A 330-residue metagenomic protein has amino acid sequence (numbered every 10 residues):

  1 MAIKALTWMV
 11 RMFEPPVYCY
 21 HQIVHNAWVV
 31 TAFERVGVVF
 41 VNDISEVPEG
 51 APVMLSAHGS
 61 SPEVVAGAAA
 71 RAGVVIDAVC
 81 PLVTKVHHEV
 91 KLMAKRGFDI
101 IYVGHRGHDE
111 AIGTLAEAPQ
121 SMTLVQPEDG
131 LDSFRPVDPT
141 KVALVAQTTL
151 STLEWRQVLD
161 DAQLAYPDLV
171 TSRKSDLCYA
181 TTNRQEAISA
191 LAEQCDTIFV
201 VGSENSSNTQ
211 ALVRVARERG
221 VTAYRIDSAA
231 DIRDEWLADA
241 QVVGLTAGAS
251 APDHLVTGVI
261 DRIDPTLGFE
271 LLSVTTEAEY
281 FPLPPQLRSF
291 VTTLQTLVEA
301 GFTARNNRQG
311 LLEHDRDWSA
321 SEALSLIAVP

Functional and structural regions predicted by a protein language model:
M1-A247, D253-H254, I260-P330: The feature marks the mature, well-folded catalytic cores of soluble enzymes
